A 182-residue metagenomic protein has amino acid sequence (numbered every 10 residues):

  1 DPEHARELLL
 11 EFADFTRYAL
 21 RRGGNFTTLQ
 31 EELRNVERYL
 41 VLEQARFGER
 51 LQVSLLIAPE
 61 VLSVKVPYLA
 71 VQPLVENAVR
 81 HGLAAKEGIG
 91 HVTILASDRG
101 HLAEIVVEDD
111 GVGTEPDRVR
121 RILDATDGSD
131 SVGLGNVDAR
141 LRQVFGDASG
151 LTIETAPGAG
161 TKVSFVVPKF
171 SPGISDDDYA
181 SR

Functional and structural regions predicted by a protein language model:
D1-E154, G160-S164: Two-component histidine phosphotransfer core
T155-R182: C-terminal end segment of the histidine kinase catalytic
